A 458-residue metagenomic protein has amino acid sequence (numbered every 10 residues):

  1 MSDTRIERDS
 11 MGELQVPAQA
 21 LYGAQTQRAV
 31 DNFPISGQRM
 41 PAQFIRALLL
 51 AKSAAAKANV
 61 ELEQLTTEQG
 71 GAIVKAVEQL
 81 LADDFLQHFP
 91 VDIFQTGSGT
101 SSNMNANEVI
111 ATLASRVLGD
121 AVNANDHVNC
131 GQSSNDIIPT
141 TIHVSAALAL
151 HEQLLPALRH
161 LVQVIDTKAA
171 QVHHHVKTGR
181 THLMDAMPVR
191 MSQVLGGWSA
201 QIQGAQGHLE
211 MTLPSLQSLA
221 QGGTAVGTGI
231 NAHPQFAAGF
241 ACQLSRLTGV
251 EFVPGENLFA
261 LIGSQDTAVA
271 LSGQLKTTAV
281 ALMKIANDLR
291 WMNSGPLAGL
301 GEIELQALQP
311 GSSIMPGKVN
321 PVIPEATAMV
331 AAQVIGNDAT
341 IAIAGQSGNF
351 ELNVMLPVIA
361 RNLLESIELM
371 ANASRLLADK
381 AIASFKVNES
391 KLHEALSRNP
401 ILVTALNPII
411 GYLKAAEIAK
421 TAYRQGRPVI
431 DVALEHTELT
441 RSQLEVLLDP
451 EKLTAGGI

Functional and structural regions predicted by a protein language model:
M1-I458: Conserved, well-structured ligand/cofactor-binding cores
